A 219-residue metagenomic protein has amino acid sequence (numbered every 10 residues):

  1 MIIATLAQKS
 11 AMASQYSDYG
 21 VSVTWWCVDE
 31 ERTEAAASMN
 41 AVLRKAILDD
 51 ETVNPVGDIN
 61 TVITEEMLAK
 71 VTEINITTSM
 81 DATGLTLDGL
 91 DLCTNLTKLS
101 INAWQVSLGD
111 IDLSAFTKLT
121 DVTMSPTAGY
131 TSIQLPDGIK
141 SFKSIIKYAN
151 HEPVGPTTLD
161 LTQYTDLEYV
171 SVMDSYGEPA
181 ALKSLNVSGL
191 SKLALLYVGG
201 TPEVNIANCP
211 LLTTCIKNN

Functional and structural regions predicted by a protein language model:
M1-Q105, D110-I146, V154, D160-Y169 (+3 more regions): N-terminal capping/linker segments that flank leucine-rich repeat
Y148-P153, S175-P179: Intrinsically disordered, low-complexity Ser/Thr- and acidic-rich flexible linkers and loops, especially at boundaries
G177, L195-L196: Tandem repeat scaffolds
G199: Active-site lining segments of carbohydrate-active enzymes
